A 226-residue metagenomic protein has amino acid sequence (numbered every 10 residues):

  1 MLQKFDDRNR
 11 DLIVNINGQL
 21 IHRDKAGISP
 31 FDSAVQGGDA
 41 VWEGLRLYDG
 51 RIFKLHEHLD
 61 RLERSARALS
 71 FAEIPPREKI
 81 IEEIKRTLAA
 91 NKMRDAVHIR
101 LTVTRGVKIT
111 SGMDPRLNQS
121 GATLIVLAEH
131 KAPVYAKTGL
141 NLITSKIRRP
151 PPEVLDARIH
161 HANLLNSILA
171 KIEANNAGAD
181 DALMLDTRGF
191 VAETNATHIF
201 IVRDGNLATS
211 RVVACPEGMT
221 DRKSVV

Functional and structural regions predicted by a protein language model:
M1-L183, T187-F190, D221: Conserved alpha/beta cores of soluble small-molecule-handling proteins
R23, I28-S29, I199-F200, C215-P216: A short acidic/small-residue loop/turn micro-motif
I159-H160, L164, T209-E217: Short, surface-exposed loop/turn motifs that are enriched in glycine and acidic residues and include a nearby proline
L183, F190-V212: Glycine- and Gly-Pro-enriched alpha-helical subdomains that act as flexible, kink-prone "lid/hinge" or packing modules
K223-V226: Conserved small/polar residues in nucleotide/adenosyl-binding loops
